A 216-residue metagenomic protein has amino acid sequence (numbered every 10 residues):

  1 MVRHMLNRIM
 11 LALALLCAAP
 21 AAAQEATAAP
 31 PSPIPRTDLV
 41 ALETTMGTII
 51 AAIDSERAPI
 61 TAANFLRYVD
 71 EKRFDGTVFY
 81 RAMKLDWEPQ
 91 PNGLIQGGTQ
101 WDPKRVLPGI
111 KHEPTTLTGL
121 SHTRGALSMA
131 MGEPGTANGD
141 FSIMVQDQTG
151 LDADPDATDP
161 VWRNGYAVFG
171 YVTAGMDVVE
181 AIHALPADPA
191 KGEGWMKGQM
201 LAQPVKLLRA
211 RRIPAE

Functional and structural regions predicted by a protein language model:
M1-M5: N-terminal secretory signal peptides that target proteins for export/translocation
L6-I9, V40: Intrinsic disorder/low-complexity detector
R8-A18: Bacterial N-terminal signal peptides
A23-E216: Cyclophilin-like peptidyl-prolyl cis-trans isomerases
